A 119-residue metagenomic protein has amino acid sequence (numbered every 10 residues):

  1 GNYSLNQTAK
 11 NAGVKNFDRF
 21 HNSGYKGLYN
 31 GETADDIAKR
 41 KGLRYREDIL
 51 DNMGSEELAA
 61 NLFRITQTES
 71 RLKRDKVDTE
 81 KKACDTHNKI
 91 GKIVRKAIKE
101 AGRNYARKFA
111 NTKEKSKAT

Functional and structural regions predicted by a protein language model:
G1-T119: Positively charged, phosphate-engaging catalytic surfaces used for nucleic-acid and nucleotide handling
